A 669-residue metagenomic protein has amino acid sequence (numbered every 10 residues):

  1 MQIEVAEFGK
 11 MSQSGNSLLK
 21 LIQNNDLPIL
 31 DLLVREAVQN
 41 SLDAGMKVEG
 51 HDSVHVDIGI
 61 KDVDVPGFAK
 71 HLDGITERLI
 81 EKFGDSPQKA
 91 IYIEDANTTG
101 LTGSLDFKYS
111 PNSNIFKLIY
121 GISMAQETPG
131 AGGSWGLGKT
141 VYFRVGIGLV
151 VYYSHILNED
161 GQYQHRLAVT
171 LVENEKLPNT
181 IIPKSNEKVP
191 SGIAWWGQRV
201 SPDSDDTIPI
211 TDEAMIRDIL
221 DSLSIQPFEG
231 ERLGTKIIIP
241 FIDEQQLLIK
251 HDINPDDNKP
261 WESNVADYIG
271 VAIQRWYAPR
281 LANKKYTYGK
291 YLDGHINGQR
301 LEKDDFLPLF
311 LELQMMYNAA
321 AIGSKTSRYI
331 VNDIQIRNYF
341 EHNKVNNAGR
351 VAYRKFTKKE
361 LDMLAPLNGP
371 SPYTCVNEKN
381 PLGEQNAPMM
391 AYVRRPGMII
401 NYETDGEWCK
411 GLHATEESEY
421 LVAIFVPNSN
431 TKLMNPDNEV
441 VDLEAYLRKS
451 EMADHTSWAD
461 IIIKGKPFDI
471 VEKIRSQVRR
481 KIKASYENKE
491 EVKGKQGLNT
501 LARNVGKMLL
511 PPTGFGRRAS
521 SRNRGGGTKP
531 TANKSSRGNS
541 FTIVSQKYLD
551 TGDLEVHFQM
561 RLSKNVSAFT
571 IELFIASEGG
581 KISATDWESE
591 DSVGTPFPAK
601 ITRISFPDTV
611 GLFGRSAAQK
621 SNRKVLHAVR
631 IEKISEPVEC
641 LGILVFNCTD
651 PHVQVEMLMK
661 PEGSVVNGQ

Functional and structural regions predicted by a protein language model:
M1-E94, T102-F116: Bergerat-fold GHKL ATPase/HATPase_c domain
M1-M11, Q246-D256, P260-I273, D305 (+1 more regions): Charged regulatory segments coupled to nucleotide-binding catalytic modules in large multidomain enzymes
Q2-S17, A90, K108-M124, D205-M215 (+2 more regions): Active-site-adjacent bridging/hinge elements
D43, I60-D64, D95-G100, V141-F143 (+6 more regions): Short, flexible loop/turn elements at secondary-structure junctions
M46, P66-A69, L101-S104, G161-Q162 (+3 more regions): Short helix/loop capping segments that flank catalytic or ligand/cofactor-binding pockets
V54, D62-A69, D73-R78, S134-I296: GHKL-type ATPase core
L79-G84, Q88-G161: Flexible ATP-lid and adjacent glycine-rich G1/G2 motifs of the Bergerat
G103-D106, P111-I115, D160-I219, L223 (+2 more regions): Long, low-complexity, polar/charged, intrinsically disordered or flexibly structured peripheral segments
